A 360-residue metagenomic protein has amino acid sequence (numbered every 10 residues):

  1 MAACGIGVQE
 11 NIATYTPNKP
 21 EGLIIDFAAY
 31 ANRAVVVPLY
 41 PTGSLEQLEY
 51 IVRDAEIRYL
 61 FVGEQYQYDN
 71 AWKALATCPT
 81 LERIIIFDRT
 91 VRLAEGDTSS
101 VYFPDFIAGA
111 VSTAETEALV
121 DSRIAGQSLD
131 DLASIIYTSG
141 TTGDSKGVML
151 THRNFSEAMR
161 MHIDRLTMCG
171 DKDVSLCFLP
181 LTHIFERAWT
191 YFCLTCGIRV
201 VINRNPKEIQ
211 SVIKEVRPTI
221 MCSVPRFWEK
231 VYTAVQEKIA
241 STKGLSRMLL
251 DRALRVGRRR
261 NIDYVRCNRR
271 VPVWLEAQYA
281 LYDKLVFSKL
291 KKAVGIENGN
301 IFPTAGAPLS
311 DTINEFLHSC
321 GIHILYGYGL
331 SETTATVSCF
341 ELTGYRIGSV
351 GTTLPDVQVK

Functional and structural regions predicted by a protein language model:
M1-E46, F178: Conserved AMP-binding/adenylate-forming
A3-C4, A31-G109: Structural core segment of the AMP-binding/adenylate-forming
F27-N32, D54, Y191-T195, Y232 (+1 more regions): Short hydrophobic alpha-helices that are characteristic scaffold elements of the AMP-binding
G43-K73, A158-L176, P206-I220, A293: Conserved ATP-dependent adenylate/AMP-binding module captured primarily in the ANL superfamily
I85-I86, P104, A108, S112-Y137 (+2 more regions): Conserved pre-ATP/AMP-binding loop-to-beta segment of ANL
A133-M159: Conserved AMP-binding A3 loop
S156-V174, L181-K284: Conserved AMP-binding/adenylation subdomain of ANL enzymes
Y282-K360: Conserved AMP-binding/adenylate-forming
